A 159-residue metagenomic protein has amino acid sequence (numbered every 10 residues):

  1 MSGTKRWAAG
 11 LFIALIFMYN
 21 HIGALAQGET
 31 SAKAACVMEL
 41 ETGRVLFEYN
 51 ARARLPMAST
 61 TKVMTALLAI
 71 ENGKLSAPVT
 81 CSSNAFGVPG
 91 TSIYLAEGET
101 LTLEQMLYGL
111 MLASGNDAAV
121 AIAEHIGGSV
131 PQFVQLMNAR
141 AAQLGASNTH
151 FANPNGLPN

Functional and structural regions predicted by a protein language model:
M1-L11: Bacterial N-terminal signal peptides that target proteins for export
K5, M18-Y19, G23: N-terminal start and proteolytic maturation junction detector
G10-N20: Bacterial N-terminal signal peptides
I22-N159: Active-site-adjacent loops and short helices of periplasmic peptidoglycan-processing enzymes
